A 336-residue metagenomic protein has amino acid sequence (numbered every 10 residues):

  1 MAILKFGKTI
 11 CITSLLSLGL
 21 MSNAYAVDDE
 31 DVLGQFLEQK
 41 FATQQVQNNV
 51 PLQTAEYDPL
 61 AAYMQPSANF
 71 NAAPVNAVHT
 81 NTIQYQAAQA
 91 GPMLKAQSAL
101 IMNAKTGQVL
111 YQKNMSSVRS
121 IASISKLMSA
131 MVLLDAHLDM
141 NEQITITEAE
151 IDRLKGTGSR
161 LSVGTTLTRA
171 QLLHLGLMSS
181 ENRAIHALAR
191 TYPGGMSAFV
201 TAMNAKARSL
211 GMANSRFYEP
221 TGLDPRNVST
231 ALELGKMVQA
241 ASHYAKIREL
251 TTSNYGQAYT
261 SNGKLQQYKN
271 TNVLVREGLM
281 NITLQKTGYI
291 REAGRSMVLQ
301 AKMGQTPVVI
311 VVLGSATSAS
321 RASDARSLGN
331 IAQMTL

Functional and structural regions predicted by a protein language model:
A2-C11: Bacterial N-terminal signal peptides that target proteins for export
C11-G19: Bacterial N-terminal signal peptides
M21-A26: Sec/Tat signal peptide C-region and signal peptidase I cleavage site
V27-D28, G288: Non-catalytic interaction/Regulatory regions outside core domains
D29-L37, P51-P66, F70-L232, K236-A245 (+1 more regions): Active-site-adjacent loops and short helices of periplasmic peptidoglycan-processing enzymes
M212-R216, R226-L336: Domain-terminus/edge residues, biased toward the C-terminal soluble/receptor-binding domains of extracytoplasmic
